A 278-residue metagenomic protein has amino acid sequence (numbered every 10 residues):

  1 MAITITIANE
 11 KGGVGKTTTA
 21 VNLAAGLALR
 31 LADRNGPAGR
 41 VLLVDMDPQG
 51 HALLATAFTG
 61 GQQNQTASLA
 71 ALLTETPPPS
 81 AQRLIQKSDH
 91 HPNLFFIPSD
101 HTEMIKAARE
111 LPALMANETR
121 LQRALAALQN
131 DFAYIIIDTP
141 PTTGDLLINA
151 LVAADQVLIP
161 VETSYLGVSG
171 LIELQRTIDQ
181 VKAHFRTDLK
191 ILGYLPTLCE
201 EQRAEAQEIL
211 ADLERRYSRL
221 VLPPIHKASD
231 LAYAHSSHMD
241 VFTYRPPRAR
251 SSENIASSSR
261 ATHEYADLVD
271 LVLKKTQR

Functional and structural regions predicted by a protein language model:
M1-R278: P-loop NTP-binding core
